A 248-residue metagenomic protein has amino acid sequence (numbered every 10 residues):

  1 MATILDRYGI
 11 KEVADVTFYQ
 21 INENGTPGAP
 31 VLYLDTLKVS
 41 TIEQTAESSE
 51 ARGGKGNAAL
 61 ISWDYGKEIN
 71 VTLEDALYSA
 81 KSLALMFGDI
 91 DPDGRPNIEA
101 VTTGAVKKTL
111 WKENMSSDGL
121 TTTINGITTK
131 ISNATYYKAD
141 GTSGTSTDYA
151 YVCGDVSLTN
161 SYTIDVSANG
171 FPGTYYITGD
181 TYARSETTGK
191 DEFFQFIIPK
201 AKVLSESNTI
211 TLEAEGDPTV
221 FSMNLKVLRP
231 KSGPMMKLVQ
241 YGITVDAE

Functional and structural regions predicted by a protein language model:
M1-A2, L37-T45, G144-S146, V166 (+1 more regions): A generic short-segment signal for beta-strand/edge and adjacent turn/coil regions
A2-I4, D148-S157: Hydrophobic membrane-targeting and insertion signals
A2-M86, K200-S222: Solvent-exposed edge beta-strands and adjacent loop segments that serve as assembly or binding interfaces
N24-P27, T187-D191: Short, solvent-exposed loop/turn segments that connect beta-strands within catalytic domains and beta-strand-rich
E68-N70, G119-T121, Y149: A generic structural signal for beta-strand entry/edge sites
D75-L77, G179-T181, V227: Short, structured patches in soluble enzyme cores that scaffold and shape functional sites
K81-G144, S157-K190: Extended beta-strand solenoid/passenger and fiber regions
I127, A134, A139-S146, Y151-C153 (+1 more regions): Mixed-charge, glycine-accented linear interaction segment located at domain edges/termini
